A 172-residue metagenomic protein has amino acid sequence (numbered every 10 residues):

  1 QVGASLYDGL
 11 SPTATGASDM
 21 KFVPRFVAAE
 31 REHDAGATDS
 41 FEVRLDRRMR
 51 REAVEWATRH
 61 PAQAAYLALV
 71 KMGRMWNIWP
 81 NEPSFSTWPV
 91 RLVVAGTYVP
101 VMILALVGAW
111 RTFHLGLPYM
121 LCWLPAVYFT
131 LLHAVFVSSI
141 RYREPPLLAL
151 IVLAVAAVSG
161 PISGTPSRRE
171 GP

Functional and structural regions predicted by a protein language model:
Q1, L121-Y128: Central hydrophobic cores of alpha-helical transmembrane segments in multi-pass integral membrane proteins
Q1-V70: Membrane-proximal stem/loop segments at transmembrane-domain junctions that anchor or position
E55-C122: Membrane-interface anchor segments at the N-terminal boundary of transmembrane helices in multi-pass membrane enzymes
T97, L131-L132, S138-S159: Hydrophobic/aromatic-rich transmembrane helices and adjacent perimembrane loops
L106-A109, T130-A134: Alpha-helical transmembrane segments of multipass membrane proteins
W110-P118, I151-P172: Membrane-interface junctions at the ends of membrane-embedded or membrane-associated helices
